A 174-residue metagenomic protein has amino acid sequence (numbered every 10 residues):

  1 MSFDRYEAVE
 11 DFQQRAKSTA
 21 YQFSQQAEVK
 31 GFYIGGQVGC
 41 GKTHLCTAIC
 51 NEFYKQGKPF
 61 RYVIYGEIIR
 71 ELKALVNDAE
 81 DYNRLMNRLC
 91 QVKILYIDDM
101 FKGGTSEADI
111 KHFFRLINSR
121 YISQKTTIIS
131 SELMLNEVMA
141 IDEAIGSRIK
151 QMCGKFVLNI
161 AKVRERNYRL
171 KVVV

Functional and structural regions predicted by a protein language model:
M1-F3: Short, basic/glycine-rich phosphate-binding loops at helix/coil junctions that contact nucleotide phosphates
R5-F32, N51: Pre-Walker A (pre-P-loop) alpha-helix and adjacent loop at the N terminus of AAA/AAA+ ATPase modules, a conserved
Q13-K17, Y54, K58-Q91: Short glycine-rich substrate-engagement loop in P-loop NTPases that contacts/grips substrate
E28-C46: Walker A/P-loop nucleotide-binding motif
H44-G57: P-loop NTPase Walker A phosphate-binding motif
K58-P59, Q91-I94, S123-I129: Loop/turn-to-beta-strand initiation segments
I68-L75, K102-V174: Replace "adjacent to P-loop NTPase cores in ATP/GTP-dependent enzymes" with "adjacent to NTP-binding cores
I97-D98: Hydrophobic residues in beta-strands of the RecA-like P-loop NTPase core, especially within AAA+ ATPase
